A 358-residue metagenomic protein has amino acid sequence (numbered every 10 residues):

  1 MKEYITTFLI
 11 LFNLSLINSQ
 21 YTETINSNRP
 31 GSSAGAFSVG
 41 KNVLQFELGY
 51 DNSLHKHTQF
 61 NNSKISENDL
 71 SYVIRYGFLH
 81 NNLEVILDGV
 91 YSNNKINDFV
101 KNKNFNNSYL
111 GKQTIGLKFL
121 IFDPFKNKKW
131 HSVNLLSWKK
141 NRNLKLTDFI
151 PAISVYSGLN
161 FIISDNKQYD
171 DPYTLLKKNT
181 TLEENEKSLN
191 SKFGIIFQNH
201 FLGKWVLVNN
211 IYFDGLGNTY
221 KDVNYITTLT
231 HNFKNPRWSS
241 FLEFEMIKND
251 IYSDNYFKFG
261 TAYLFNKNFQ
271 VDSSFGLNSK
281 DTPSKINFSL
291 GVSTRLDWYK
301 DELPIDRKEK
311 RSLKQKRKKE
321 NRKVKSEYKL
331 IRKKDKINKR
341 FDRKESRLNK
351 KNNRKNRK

Functional and structural regions predicted by a protein language model:
M1-I25: Bacterial Sec-dependent N-terminal signal peptides
Q20-N209, D214-L216, Y220-A262, N268-S274 (+1 more regions): Transmembrane beta-barrel domains of Gram-negative outer membranes and organellar outer membranes
